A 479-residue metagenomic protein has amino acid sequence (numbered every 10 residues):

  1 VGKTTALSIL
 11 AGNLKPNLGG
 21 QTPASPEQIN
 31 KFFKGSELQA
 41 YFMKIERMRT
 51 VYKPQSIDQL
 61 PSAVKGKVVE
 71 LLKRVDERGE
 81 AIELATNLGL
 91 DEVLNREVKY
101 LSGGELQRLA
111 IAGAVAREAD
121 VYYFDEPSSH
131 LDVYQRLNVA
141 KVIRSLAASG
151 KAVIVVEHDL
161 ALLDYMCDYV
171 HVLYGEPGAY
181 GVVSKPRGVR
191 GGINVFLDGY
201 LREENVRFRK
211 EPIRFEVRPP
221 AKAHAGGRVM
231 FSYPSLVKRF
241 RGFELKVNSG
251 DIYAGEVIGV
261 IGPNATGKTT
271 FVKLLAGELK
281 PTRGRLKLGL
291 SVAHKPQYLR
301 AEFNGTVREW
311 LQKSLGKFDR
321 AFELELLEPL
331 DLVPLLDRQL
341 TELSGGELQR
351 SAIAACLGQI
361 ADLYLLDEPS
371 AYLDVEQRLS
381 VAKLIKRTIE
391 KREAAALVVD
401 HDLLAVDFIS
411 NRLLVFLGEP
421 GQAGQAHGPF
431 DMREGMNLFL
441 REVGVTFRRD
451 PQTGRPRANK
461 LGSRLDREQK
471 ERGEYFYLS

Functional and structural regions predicted by a protein language model:
T4-G79, D159-R190, Y253-A265, T269-D319 (+1 more regions): ABC ATPase nucleotide-binding domain signature region
A6, I111, V139, A352-I353 (+1 more regions): Hydrophobic anchor residue at the start of the ABC signature
D76-L94, R320-L336: Conserved ABC ATPase "signature" region
E97-L101, E105, Q339-L343, E347: Conserved ABC ATPase signature
E126-P127, E368-P369, E376: Walker B catalytic motif
R136-S149, R378-R392: Helical segment within the ABC ATPase nucleotide-binding domain
V183-S249, Q425-S479: ABC ATPase nucleotide-binding domains
